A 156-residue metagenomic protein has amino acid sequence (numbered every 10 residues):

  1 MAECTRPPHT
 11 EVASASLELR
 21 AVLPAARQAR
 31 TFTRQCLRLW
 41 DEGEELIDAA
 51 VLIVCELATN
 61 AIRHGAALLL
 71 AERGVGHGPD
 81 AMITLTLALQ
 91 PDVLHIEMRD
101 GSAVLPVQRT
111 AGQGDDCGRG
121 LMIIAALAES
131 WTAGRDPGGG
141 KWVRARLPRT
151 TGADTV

Functional and structural regions predicted by a protein language model:
M1-S16, I62-V156: Conserved beta-strand-loop-beta-strand hairpin that lines the nucleotide-binding pocket of ATP/GTP-utilizing enzymes
S16-Q28: STAS-typified acidic loop motif
A25, R34, L94: Short phosphate-engaging motifs
T31-C55: Conserved short strand/loop->alpha-helix "switch" segment adjacent to the catalytic nucleotide/phosphoryl-transfer site
R34, A61-I62: Short, well-ordered amphipathic alpha-helices
E56, N60: Conserved polar catalytic motif of the HATPase_c/GHKL fold
